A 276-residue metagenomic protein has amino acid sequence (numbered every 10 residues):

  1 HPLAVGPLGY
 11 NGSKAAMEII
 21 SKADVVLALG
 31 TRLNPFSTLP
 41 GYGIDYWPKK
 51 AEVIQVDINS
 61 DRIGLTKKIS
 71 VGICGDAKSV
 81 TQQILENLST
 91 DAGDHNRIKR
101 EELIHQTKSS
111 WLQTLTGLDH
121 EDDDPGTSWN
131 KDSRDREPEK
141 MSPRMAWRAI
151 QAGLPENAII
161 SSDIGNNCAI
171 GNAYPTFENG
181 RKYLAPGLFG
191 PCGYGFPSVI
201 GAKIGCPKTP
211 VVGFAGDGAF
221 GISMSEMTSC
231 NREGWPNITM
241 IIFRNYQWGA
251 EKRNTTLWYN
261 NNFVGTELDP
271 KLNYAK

Functional and structural regions predicted by a protein language model:
H1, K108-K208: Active-site diphosphate/adenylate-binding microenvironment
P2-Q106, L112, E233, K271: Glycine-rich, acidic loop regions that bind phosphate or pyrophosphate groups
L3-V5, N11, M17-K22, T66 (+3 more regions): Thiamine diphosphate
A28-L29, Q55, I73-G75, I160-I164 (+2 more regions): General beta-strand structural signal in soluble alpha/beta enzymes
T31-N34, G165-N167, N245-Y246: Short glycine-rich anion-binding loops that position phosphate/pyrophosphate groups of nucleotides and phosphorylated
P35, E139-M141, A219-I222: Active-site glycine- and acidic-residue-rich loops that bind and position anionic ligands or nucleotide-like cofactors
P40-Y42, A149, E226-S229: A short acidic, amphipathic alpha-helical/loop segment
